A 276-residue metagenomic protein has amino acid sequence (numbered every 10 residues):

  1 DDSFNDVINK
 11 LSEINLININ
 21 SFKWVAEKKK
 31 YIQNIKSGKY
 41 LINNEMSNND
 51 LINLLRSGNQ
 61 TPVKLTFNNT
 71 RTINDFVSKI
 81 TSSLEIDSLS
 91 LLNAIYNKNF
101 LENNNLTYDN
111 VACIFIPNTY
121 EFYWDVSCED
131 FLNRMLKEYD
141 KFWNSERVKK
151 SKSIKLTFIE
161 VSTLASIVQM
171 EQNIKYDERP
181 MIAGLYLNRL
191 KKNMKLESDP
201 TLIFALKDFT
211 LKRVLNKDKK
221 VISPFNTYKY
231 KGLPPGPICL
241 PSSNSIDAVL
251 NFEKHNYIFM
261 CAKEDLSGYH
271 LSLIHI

Functional and structural regions predicted by a protein language model:
D1-W143: Signal peptide-directed extracytoplasmic domains
T66, L84, L89, F100-I274: Bacterial extracytoplasmic/cell-wall-associated proteins, especially those involved in peptidoglycan
